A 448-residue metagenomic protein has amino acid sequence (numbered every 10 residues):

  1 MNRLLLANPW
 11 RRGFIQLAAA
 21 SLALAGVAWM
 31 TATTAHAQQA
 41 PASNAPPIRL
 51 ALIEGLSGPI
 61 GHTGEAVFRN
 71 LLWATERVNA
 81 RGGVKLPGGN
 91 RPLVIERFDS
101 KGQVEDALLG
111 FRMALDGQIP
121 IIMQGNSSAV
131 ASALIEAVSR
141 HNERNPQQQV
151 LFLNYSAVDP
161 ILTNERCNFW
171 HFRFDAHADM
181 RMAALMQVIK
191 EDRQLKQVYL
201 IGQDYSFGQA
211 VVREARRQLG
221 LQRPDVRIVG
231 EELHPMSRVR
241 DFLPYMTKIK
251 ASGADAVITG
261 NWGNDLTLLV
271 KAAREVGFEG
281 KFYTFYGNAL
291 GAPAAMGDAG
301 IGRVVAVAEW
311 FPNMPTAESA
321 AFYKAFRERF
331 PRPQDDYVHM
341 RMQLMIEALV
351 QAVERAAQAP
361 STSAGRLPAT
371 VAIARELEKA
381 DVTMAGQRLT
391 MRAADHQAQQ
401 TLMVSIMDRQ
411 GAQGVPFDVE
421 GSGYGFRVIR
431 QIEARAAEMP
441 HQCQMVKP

Functional and structural regions predicted by a protein language model:
R3-S21: N-terminal secretory signal peptides and thylakoid transit peptides that target proteins across membranes
Q39, P47, H62-V67, R81-L162 (+2 more regions): Beta-alpha junction/loop-to-helix N-cap segments that form part of ligand/metal-binding clefts
P47, A51-A74, F98-V104, S127 (+3 more regions): Extracytoplasmic "Venus flytrap"
T63-L86, E214-G220: Short, polar/charged alpha-helical segment
L109, Q118, P160-I161, N168-G277 (+1 more regions): Extracellular/periplasmic Venus flytrap/periplasmic-binding protein
A114-S128, N145-Y155, Y199-G202, G253-G263 (+3 more regions): Periplasmic-binding protein-like
N168, A273-M345, E354-P360, G421-K447: Extracellular/periplasmic periplasmic-binding protein-like sensory domains
D381-P448: Solvent-exposed, acidic/polar segments of extracytosolic/periplasmic ligand-binding ectodomains
